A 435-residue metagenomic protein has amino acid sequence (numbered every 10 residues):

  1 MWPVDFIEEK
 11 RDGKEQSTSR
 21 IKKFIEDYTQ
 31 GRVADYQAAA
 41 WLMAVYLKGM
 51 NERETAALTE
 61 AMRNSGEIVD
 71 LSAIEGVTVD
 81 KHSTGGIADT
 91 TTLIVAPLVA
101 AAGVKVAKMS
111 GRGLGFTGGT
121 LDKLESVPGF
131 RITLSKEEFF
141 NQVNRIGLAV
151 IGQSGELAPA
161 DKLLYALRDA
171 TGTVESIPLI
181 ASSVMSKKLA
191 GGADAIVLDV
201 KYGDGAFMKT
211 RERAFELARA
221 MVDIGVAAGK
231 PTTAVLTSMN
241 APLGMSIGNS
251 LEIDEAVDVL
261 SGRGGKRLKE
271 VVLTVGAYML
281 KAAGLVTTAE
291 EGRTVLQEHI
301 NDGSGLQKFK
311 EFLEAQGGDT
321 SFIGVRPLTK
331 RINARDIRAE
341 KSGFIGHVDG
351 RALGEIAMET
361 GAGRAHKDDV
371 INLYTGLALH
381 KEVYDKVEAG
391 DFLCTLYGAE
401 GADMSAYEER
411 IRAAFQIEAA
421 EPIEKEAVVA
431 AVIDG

Functional and structural regions predicted by a protein language model:
M1-A88, K308-A315, D319, I433-G435: Acidic, glycine/proline-rich low-complexity segments that act as flexible tails and inter-domain linkers
D5, K10, S17-T18, Y28 (+6 more regions): Well-ordered secondary-structure scaffolds
L47, L93-K105, K187-G192, A227-A228 (+1 more regions): Alpha-helix C-terminal capping segments
V77-A100, V104-F116: Glycine/serine-rich anion-binding loops at beta->alpha junctions that coordinate negatively charged ligand groups
T92, S110, T117-D122, S154 (+5 more regions): Short acidic, glycine/serine/threonine-rich loops at helix termini
M109, V143, I151-S154, V184 (+2 more regions): Short beta-strand segments
K123-A149, R219-G225, G229: A glycine-rich helix N-cap at a beta->alpha junction
N144-A193: Phosphate/diphosphate-binding glycine-rich loops and adjacent basic-rich segments that engage nucleotide
